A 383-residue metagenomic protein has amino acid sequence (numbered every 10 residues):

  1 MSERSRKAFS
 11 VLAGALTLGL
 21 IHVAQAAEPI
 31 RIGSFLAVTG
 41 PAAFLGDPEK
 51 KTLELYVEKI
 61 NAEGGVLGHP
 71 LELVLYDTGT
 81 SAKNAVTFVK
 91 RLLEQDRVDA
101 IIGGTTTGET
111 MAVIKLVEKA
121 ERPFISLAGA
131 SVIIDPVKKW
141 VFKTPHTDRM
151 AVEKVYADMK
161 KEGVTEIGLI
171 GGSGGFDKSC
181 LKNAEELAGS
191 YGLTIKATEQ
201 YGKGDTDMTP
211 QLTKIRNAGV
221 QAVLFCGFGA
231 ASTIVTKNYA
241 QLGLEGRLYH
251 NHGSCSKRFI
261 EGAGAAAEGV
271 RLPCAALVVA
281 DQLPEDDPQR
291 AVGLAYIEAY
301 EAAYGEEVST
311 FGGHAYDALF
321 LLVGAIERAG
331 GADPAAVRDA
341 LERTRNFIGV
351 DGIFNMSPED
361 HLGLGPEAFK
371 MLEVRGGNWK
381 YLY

Functional and structural regions predicted by a protein language model:
S2-A8, L12-G14, A26-Y383: Extracytosolic ligand-binding ectodomains
L18-Q25: C-terminal segment of classical bacterial N-terminal signal peptides
